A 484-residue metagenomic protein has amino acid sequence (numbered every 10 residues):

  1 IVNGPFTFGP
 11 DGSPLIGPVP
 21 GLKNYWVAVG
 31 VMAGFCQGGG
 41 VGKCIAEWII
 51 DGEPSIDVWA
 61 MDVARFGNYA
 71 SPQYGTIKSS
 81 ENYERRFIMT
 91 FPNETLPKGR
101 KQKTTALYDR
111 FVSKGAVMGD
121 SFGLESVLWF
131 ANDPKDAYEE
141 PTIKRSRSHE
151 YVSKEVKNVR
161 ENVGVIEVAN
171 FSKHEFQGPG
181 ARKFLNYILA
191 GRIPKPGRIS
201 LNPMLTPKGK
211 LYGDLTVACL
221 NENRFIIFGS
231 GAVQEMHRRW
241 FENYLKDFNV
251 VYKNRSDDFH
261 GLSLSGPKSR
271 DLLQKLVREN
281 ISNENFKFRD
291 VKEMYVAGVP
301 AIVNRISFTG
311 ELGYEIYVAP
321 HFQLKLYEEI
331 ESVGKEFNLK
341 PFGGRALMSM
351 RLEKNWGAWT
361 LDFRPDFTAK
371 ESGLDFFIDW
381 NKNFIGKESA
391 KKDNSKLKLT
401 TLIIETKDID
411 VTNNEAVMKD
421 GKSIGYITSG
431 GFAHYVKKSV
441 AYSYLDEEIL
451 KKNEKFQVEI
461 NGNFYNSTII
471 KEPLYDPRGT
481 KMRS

Functional and structural regions predicted by a protein language model:
I1-K103: C-terminal catalytic lobe of FAD-dependent flavoproteins
I56-S484: Glycine/proline-enriched, intrinsically flexible loops and inter-domain linkers
